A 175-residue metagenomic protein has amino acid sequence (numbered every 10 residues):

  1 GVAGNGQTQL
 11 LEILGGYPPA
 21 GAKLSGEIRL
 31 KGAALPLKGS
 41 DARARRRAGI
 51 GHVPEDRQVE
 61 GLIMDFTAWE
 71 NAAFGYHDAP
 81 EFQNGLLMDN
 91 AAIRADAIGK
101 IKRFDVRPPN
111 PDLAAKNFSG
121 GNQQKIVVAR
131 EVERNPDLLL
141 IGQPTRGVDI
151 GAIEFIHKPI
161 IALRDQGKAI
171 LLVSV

Functional and structural regions predicted by a protein language model:
G1-V175: Glycine-rich phosphate-binding loops of nucleotide-dependent enzymes
